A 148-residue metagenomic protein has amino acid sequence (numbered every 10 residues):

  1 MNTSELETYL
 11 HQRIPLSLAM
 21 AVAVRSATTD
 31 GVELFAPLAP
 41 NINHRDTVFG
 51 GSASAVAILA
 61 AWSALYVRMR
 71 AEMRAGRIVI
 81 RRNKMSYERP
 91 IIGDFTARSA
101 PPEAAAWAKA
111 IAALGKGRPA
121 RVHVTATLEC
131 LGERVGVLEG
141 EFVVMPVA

Functional and structural regions predicted by a protein language model:
M1-P15: Extreme N-terminal tail/first-helix region
L18-V22, R81-Y87, A108-I111: Short structured motifs
A19-V48: Catalytic strand-loop segment that frames the active site of acyl-thioester-processing enzymes
M20, D30-V32, R74-N83, G93-F95 (+1 more regions): A generic structural signal for short beta-strands and their flanking turns/coil linkers
A23, K84-S86, T96-A100, T127 (+1 more regions): Residues located in well-ordered beta-strands
G51-E72: Active-site helix/loop of acyl-thioester processing domains in fatty-acid/polyketide metabolism, spanning hotdog-fold
Y66-A104: Hydrophobic beta-strand-centered segment that forms part of the acyl-chain substrate-binding groove
I91-I92, P102-A148: HotDog/MaoC-like acyl-thioester-processing domains
